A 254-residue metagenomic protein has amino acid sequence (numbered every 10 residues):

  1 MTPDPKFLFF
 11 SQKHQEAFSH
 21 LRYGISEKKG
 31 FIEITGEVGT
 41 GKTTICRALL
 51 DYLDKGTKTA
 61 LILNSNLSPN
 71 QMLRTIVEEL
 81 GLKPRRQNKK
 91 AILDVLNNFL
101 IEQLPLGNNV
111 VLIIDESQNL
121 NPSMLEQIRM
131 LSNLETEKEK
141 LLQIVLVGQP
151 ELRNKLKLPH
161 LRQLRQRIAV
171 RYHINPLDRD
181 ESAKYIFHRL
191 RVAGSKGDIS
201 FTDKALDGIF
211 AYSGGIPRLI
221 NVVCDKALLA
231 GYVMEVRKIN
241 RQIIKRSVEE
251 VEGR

Functional and structural regions predicted by a protein language model:
M1-K28, K245: A short, basic N-terminal segment
E27-L49, S65: Walker A/P-loop nucleotide-binding motif
A48-Y52, L152-R167, P176: Short regulatory helix/loop adjacent to the ATP-binding pocket of P-loop NTPases
G56-K58, L67-R86: Conserved NTP-binding/hydrolysis module of P-loop NTPases
I62-N66, K155-L156, A169-S182: Conserved AAA+ ATPase "SRH/arginine-finger" region at the nucleotide-binding site
K90-N97, N109, Y185, G197-Y212: Short conserved motifs of the RecA-like P-loop NTPase core
I101, P105, N109-L146, P159: Conserved Walker B catalytic segment
Q163, R191-R254: C-terminal alpha-helical "lid" subdomain
